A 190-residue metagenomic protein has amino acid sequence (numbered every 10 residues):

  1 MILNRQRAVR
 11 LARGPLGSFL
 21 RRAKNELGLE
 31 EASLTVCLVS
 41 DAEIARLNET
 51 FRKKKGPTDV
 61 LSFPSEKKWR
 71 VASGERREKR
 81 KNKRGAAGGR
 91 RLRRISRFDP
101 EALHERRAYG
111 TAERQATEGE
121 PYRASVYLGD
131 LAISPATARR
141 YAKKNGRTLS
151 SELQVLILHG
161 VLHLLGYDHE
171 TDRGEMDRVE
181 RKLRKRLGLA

Functional and structural regions predicted by a protein language model:
M1-S151, L162-A190: An acidic/histidine-cluster motif and surrounding catalytic segment that typifies divalent-metal-assisted enzyme active
V155: Conserved SAM/SAH cofactor-binding pocket of Class I
